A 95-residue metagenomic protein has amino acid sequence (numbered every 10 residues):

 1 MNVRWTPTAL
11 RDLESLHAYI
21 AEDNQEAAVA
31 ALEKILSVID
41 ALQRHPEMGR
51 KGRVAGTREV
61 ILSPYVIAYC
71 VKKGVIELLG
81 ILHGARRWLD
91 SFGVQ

Functional and structural regions predicted by a protein language model:
N2-T57, K72, V94-Q95: Basic, Lys/Arg-enriched alpha-helical interface segments
A9-L10, S63, W88-F92: Intrinsically disordered, low-complexity segments enriched in polar/charged small residues
R58-L62: Short acidic-hydrophobic surface loop/beta-edge motif
V66-I67: Histidine-centered metal-chelating micro-motifs
C70-Q95: Enriched for short, Lys/Arg-rich terminal
